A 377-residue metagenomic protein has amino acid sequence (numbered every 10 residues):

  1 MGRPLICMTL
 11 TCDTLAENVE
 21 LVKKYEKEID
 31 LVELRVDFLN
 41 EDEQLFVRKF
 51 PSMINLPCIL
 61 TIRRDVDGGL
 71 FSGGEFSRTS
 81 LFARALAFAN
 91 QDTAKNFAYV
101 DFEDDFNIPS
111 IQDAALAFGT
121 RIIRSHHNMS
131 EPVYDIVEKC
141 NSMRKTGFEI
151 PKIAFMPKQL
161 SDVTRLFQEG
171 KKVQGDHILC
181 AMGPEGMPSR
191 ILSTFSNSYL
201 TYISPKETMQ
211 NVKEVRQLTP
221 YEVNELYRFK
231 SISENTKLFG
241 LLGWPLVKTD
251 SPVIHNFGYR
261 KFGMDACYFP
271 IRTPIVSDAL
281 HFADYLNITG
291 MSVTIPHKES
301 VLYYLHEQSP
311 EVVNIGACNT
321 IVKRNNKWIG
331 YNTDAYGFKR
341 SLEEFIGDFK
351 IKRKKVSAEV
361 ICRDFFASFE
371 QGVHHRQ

Functional and structural regions predicted by a protein language model:
M1-R124, M129-V133: Active-site beta->alpha loop and helix N-cap motifs at the rims of alpha/beta catalytic domains
S80, R84, D135-C140, G337-F349 (+2 more regions): Active-site glycine-rich loop that binds ribose-phosphate moieties when present
N90, D104-K237: Catalytic alpha/beta core domains of metabolic enzymes, predominantly
T236-D348: Phosphate/diphosphate ligand-binding glycine-rich loop within oxidoreductases
F349-Q377: Glycine-rich phosphate/diphosphate-binding loop of Rossmann-like nucleotide-binding domains
